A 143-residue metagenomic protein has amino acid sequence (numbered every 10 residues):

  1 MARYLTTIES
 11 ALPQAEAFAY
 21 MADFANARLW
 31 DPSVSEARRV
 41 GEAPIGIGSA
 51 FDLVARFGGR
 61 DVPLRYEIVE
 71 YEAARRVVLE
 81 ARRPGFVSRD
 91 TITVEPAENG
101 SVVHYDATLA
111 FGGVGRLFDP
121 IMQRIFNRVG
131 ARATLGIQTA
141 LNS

Functional and structural regions predicted by a protein language model:
M1-V40: Hydrophobic ligand-binding cavity/cleft-lining segments
Y4-L5, W30, S35, R60 (+2 more regions): Hydrophobic/basic alpha-helical segments enriched in Actinobacteria
L5-T7, P63-R65, R89-T91: Well-ordered beta-strand positions in beta-sheet-rich domains
E9, V69-E70, T93-E95: Well-ordered beta-strand positions
L12, E72-A74, E98: Residue-level signal for tight coil/turn positions that link beta-strands
A15-F18, A131, L135: Amphipathic alpha-helical segments that line or abut small-molecule/effector binding pockets and mediate allosteric
R38-F86, V102, R132-S143: Glycine-rich portal/gate segments that line the openings of hydrophobic small-molecule binding cavities
E80-R128, R132: Beta-strand/loop substructures that line and gate deep hydrophobic ligand-binding cavities in soluble
